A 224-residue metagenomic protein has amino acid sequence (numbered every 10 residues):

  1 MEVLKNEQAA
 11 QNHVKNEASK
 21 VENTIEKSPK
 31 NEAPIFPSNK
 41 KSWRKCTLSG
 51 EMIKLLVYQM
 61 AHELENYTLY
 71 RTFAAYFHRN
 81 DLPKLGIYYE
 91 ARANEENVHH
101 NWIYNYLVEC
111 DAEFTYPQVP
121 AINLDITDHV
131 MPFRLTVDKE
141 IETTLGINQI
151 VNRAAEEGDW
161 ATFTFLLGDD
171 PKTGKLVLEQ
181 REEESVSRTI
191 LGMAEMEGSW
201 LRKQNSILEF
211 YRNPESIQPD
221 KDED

Functional and structural regions predicted by a protein language model:
E2-D224: Iron-associated oxidoreductase/ferritin-like identity signal
